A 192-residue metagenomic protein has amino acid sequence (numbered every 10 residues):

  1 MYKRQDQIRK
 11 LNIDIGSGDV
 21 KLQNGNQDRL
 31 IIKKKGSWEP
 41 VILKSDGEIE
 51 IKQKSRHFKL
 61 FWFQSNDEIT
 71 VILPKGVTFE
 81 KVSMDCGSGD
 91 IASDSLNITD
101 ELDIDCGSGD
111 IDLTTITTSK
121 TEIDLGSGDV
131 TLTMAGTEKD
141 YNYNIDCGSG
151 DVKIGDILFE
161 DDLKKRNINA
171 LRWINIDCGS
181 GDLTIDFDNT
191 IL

Functional and structural regions predicted by a protein language model:
M1-Y2: Short, small-residue-biased leader/transition segments that mark boundaries at the very start of proteins
I8, G25-Q27, D46, N66-E68: Extracytoplasmic
R9-I15, V20, P40-V41: Short acidic/polar, Gly/Pro-enriched loop/turn segments located at secondary-structure boundaries
G18, G89, G109, M134: Extended lipid/amphipathic-ligand handling interfaces
G18, N26-W38, K54-H57, I69-P74: N-terminal beta-strand/beta-hairpin edge segment
G25, V82, L96-I98, L102-I104 (+4 more regions): Solvent-exposed loop/turn tips at the surfaces of repeat/solenoid architectures
I42-L43, E48, K54-R56, L60-Q64 (+3 more regions): Short, surface-exposed interaction patches in beta-rich subdomains that mediate adhesion/assembly near membranes
G76-D85: Parallel beta-helix/beta-solenoid
